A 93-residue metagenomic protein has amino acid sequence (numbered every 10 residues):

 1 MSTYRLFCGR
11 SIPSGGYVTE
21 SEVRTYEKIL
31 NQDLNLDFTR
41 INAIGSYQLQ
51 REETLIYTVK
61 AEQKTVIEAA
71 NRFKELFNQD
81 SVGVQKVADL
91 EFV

Functional and structural regions predicted by a protein language model:
M1-V93: Positively charged, small/polar-rich N-terminal and surface patches that mediate targeting and assembly and bind
